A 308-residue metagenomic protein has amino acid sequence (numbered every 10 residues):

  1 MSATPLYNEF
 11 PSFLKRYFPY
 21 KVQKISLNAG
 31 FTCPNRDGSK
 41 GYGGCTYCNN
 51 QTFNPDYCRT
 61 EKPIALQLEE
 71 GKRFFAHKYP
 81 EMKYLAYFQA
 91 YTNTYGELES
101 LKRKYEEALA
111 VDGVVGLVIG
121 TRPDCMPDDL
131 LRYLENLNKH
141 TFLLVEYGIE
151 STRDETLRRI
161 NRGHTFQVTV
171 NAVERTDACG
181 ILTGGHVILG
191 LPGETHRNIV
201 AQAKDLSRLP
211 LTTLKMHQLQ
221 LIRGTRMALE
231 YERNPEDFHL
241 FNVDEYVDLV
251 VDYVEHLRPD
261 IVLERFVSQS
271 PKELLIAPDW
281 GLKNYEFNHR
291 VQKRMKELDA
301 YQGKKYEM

Functional and structural regions predicted by a protein language model:
M1-L85: N-terminal [4Fe-4S]-dependent radical SAM core
S2-S12, F18-Q23, T213, L221-M308: Auxiliary Fe-S-binding modules of radical SAM enzymes
Q23-L27, Y84-A86, L117-I119, L143-Y147 (+3 more regions): Hydrophobic faces of well-ordered beta-strands that scaffold small-molecule active sites in alpha/beta enzyme cores
C45, L109-V114, A201-M216, F287-Y301: Structural recognition of alpha->loop->beta junctions
Q51-G71, F75-L98, G113-M126, F142-V168 (+1 more regions): Core AdoMet radical
G71-F75, M126-H140, N171, V200-P210 (+1 more regions): Short amphipathic alpha-helices and their capping/turn segments at secondary-structure boundaries
F75-H77, K104-D112, R132-F142, E174-A178: Acidic (Asp/Glu)-rich catalytic clusters
Q167-M227, D244-V267: Conserved C-terminal portion of the radical SAM core fold that forms the substrate/S-adenosylmethionine-binding
